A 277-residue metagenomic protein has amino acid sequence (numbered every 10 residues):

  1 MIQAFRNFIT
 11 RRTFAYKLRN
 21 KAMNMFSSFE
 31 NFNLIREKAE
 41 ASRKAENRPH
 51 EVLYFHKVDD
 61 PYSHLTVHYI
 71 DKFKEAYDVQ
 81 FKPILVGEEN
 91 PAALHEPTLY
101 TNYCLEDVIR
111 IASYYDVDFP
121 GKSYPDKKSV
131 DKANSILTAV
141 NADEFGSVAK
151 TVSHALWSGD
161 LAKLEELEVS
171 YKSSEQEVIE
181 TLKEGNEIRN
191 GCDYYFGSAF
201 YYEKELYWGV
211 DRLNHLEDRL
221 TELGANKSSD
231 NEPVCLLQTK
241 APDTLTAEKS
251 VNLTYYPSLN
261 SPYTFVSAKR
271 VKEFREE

Functional and structural regions predicted by a protein language model:
I2-A39, K44: N-terminal leader/targeting and pre-domain segments
Q3-F5, L18-N24, F32, E51 (+4 more regions): C-terminal cap of thioredoxin/glutaredoxin-like
E40-R43, A241-L245: A short, basic/flexible loop-to-alpha-helix module at the beginning of a structural domain
E46-Y62, Q80, A247-L259: Short active-site neighborhood of thiol/selenol oxidoreductases, capturing the structured segment around
K57, Y124, Y202-K204, S258: Short, well-ordered beta-to-alpha junction loops that form the rim of enzyme active sites and present histidine/acidic
V58, H64-L156, A268-E277: Structural alpha/beta surface segment adjacent to cysteine/selenocysteine redox centers across thiol/disulfide enzymes
V86-E88, R212, S258: An acidic- and aromatic-residue-enriched active-site/binding cleft used to recognize and process polar
